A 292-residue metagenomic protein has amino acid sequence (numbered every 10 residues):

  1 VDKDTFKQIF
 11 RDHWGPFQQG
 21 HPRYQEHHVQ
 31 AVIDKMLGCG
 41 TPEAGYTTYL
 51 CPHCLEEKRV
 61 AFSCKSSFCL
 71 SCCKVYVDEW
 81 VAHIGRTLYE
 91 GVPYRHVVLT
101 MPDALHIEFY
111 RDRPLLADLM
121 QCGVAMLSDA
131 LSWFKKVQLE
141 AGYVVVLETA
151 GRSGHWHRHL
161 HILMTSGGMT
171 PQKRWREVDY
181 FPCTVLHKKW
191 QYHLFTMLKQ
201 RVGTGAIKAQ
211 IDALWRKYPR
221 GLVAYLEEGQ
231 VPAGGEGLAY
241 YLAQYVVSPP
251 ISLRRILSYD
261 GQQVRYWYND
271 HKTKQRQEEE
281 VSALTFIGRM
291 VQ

Functional and structural regions predicted by a protein language model:
V1-Q292: Beta->alpha loop/short-helix hinge microenvironment recognizer with preference for catalytic Tyr/His contexts
